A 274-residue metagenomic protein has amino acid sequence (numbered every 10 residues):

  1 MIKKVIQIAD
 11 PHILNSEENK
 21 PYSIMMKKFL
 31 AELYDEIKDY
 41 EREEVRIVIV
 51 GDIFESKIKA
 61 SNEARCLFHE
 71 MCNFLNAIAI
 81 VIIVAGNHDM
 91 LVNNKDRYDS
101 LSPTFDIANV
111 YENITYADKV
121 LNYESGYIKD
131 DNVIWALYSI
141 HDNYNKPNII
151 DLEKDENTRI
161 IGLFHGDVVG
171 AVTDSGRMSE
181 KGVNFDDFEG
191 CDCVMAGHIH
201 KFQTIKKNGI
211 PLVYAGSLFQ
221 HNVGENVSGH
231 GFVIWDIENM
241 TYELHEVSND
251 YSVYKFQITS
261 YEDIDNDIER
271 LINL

Functional and structural regions predicted by a protein language model:
M1-M71, K154-E156: N-terminal active-site segment of His-dependent metallophosphoesterases
V5, V45-I47, V81, T158-F164 (+1 more regions): Generic beta-sheet signal
I6, I134-A136, V233, S252: Conserved beta-strand elements of the Class I
D10, D52, G86, H165 (+1 more regions): Cofactor-binding loop segments of dinucleotide-utilizing enzymes, especially the Rossmann-like FAD- and NAD(P)+-binding
H12, H141, D167, L218 (+1 more regions): Anionic group-transfer/hydrolysis microenvironments
I13, E55, M90, K201 (+2 more regions): Short, electropositive, low-hydrophobicity segments enriched in small/polar residues
S56-V213: His/Asp/Glu-rich metal-coordinating catalytic cores of metallo-dependent phosphodiesterases/hydrolases acting on
I128-K129, I210-L274: Binuclear metal-dependent phosphoesterase catalytic core
